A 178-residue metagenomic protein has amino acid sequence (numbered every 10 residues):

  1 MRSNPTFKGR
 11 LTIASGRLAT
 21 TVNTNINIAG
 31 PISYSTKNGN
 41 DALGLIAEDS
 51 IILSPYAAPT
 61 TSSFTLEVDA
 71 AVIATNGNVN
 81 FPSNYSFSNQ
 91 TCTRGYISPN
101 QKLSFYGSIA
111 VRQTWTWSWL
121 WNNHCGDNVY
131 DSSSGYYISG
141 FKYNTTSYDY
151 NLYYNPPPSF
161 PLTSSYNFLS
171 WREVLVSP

Functional and structural regions predicted by a protein language model:
M1-Y34, N38-N40: Beta-propeller domains
K37-P178: Predominantly polar beta-repeat domains that present long G/T/S/D/N-rich surfaces used to bind, process, or adhere
